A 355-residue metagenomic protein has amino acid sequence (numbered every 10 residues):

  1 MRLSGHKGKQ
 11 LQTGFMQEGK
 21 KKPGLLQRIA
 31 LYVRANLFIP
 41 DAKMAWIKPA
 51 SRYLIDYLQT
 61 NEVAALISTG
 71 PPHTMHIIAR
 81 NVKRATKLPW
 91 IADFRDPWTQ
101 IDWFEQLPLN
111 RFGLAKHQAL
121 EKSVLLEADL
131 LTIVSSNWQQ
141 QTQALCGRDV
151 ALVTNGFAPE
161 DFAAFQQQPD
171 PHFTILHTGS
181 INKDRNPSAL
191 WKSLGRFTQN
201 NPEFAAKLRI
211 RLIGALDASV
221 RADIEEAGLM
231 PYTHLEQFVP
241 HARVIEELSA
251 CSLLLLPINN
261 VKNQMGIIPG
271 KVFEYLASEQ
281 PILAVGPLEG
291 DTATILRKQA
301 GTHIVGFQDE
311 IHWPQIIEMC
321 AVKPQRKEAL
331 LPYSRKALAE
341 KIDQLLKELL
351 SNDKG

Functional and structural regions predicted by a protein language model:
M1-K48: A conserved catalytic-core segment of Leloir-type glycosyltransferases
R52, T74-I77, N81-A85, W98-T99 (+1 more regions): Membrane-proximal helix-turn-helix segments that form the acceptor-binding/catalytic region of lipid-linked
D129, A227, Y232-H234, L248-M265 (+1 more regions): Acidic donor-binding loop of glycosyltransferase active sites
N137, G156: Carbohydrate-associated surface elements
Q168-R185, W191-L194, L338: Conserved donor-binding/catalytic core segment of Leloir-type glycosyltransferases
N201, K207, L212-G214, S219-I245: Nucleotide-activated donor-binding/catalytic signature segment of Leloir-type glycosyltransferases, i.e., the conserved
P287-I316: Change "using UDP/GDP/dTDP sugars" to "using nucleotide sugars
F307-P314, A321-L349: A charged, aromatic-enriched C-terminal amphipathic alpha-helix characteristic of glycosyltransferases across folds
